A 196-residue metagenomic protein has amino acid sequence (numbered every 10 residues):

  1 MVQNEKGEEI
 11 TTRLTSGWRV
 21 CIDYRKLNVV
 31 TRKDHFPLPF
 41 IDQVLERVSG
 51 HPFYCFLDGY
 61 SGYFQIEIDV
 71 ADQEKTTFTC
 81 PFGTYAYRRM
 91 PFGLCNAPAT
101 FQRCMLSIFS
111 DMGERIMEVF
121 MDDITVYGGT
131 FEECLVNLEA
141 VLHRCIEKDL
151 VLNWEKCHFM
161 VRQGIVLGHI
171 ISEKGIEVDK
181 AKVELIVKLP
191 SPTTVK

Functional and structural regions predicted by a protein language model:
M1-K196: Retroelement reverse transcriptase polymerase core
